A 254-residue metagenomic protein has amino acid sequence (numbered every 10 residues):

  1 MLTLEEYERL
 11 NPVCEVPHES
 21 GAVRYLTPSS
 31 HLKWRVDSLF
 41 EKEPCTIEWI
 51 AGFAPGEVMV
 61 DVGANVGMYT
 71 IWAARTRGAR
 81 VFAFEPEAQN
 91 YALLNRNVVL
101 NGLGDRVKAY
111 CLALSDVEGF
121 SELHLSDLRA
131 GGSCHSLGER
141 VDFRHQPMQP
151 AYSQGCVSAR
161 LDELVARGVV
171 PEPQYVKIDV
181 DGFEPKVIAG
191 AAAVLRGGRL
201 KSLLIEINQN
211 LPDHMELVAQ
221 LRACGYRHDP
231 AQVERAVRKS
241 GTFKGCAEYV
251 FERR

Functional and structural regions predicted by a protein language model:
M1-R106, Q146-P150, H228-R254: S-adenosyl-L-methionine
V13-C14, T70, R77-A83, E163-R254: Conserved acidic-Pro-Pro-aromatic motif
E19-E48, Y110-G168, C246-A247: Glycine-rich adenosyl-binding loop in Rossmann-like folds that engage adenosine-containing cofactors
V60, F82, Y110, V157 (+1 more regions): Conserved Rossmann-like nucleotide-binding pocket used by diverse enzymes that bind dinucleotide cofactors
A73, L94, V107, L123 (+1 more regions): Hydrophobic packing residues within well-ordered alpha-helices of enzyme cores
Q89, Q149-C156, L204-P212: Acceptor-substrate binding/catalytic loop of class I
L103, L114-D116, L161, V180 (+1 more regions): Hydrophobic pocket-lining residues within nucleotide cofactor-binding pockets
L103-V107, A151-Y152, P171, R199: A short helix-to-beta-strand connector/capping loop
